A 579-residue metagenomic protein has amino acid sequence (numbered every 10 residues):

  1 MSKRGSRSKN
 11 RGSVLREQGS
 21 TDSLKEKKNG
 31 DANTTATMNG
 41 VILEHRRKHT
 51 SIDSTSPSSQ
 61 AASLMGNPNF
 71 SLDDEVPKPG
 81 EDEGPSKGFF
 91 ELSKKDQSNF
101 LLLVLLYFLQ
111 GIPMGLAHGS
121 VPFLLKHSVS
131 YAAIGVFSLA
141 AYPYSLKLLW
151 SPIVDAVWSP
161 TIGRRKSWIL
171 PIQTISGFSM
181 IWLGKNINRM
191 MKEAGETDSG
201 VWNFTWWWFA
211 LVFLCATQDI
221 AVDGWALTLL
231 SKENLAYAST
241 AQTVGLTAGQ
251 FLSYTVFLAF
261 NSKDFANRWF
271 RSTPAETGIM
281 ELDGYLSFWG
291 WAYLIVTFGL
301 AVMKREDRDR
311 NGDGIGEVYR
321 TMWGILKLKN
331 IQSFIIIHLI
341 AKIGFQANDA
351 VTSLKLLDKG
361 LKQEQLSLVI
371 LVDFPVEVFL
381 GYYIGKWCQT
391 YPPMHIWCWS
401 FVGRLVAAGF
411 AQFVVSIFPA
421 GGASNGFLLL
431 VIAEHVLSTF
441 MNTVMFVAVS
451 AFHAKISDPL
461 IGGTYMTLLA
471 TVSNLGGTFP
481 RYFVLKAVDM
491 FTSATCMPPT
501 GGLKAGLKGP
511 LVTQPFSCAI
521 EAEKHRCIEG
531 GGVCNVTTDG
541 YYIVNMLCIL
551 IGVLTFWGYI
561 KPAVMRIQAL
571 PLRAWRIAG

Functional and structural regions predicted by a protein language model:
S2-S98, F178, G184-T205, T217-Q218 (+5 more regions): Intracellular loop-helix junctions on the cytosolic face of multi-pass helical membrane proteins
G80-Y144, Q332-K359, L366-V369: Helix-loop boundary and gating motifs at the non-cytosolic
V121, C215-L230, N442-D458, G462-T464: Intracellular juxtamembrane helix-capping segments at the cytosolic ends of symmetry-related transmembrane helices
Y131-A132, K232-Q242, Q363-E364, L429 (+1 more regions): Loop-to-transmembrane helix entry/capping segments in MFS-fold secondary transporters and related SLC/MFSD carriers
S145-G163, F379-W399, V488: Helix-to-loop junctions at the C-terminal end of transmembrane segments in multipass secondary transporters
I162-I169, S262-W291, K486-I551: A membrane-interface helix-boundary motif in multi-pass transporters
P171-T197, V402-S424: C-terminal ends and interior cores of transmembrane alpha-helices in multi-pass membrane transporters/permeases
W397-A448: C-terminal transmembrane helical hairpin of 12-TM major facilitator-type secondary transporters
